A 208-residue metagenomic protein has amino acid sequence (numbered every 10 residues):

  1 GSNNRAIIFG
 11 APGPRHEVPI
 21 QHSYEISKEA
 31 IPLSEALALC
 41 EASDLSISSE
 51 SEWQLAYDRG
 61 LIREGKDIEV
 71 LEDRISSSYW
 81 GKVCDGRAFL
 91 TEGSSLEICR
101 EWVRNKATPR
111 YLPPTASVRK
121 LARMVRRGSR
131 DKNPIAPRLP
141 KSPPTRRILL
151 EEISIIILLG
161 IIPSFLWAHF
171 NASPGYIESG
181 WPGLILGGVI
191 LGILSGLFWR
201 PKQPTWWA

Functional and structural regions predicted by a protein language model:
G1-D58, N105-A208: Extended beta-strand/loop cores of jelly-roll/beta-sandwich
N3-A6, P12-R15, I62, V83 (+2 more regions): Compositionally biased, intrinsically disordered low-complexity regions
L55-L90, Y176-I177: An exposed tryptophan-centered "aromatic clamp" motif
D73-P114, K120-R126: Alpha-helix capping/hinge segments and adjacent helical runs
